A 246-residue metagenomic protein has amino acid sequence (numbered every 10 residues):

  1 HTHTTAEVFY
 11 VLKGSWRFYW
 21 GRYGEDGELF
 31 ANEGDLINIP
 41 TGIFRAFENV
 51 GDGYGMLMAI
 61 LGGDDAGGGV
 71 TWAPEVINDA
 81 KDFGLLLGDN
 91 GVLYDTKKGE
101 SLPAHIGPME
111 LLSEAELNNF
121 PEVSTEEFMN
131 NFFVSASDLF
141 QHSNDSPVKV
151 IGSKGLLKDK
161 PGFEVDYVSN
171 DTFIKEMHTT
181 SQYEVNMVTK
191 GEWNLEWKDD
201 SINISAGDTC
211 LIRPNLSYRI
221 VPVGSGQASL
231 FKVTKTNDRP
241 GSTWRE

Functional and structural regions predicted by a protein language model:
H1-H3, W20, E28-F30, E48-N49 (+3 more regions): Short histidine-centered beta-strand/loop micro-motifs that create catalytic or ligand/metal-coordination sites
T2-R22, I60-G62, S169, H178-L195 (+1 more regions): Short, conserved beta-strand element in jelly-roll/cupin
Y10-V11, R17-Y19, D35-I39, R45-E48 (+3 more regions): Conserved catalytic-core segments centered on acid/base and nucleophilic motifs
R22-P40, K198-N215: Short acidic-glycine-tyrosine-enriched beta hairpin
F44-E122, R219-E246: Double-stranded beta-helix
L85-E176: A short, N-terminal "cap"/entry segment at the start of jelly-roll beta-barrel domains of the cupin/DSBH fold
K154-L195, D200-G207: Structured core of small recognition/catalytic domains
